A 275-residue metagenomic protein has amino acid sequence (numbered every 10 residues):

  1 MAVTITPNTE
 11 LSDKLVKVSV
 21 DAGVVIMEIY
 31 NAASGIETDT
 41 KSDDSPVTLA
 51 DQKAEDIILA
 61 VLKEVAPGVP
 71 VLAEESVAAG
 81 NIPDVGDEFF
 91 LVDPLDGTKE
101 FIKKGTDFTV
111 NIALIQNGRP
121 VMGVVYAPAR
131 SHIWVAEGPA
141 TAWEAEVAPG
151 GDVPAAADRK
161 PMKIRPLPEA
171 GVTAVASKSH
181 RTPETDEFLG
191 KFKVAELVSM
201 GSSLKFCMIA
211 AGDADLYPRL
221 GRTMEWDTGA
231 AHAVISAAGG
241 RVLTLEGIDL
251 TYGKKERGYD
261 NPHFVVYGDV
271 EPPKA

Functional and structural regions predicted by a protein language model:
M1-L95, P183, E187-G190, C207 (+3 more regions): N-terminal subdomain of lithium-sensitive/metallo-dependent phosphomonoesterases centered on the IMPase/IPPase/PAP
P70, K193-E196, R241: Conserved beta-strand segments of alpha/beta enzyme cores
G86-V125: Glycine-rich active-site/cofactor-binding loop and its immediate structural neighborhood
I112-F206, K254-A275: Acidic beta-strand-loop-alpha-helix segment within the catalytic core of divalent metal-dependent phosphate-processing
A174, M208-A210, H232-S236: Hydrophobic residues within well-ordered alpha-helices
A211-L216, G240-R241: Alpha-to-beta junction loops
L220, L243-G247, N261: Catalytic beta-strand/loop signature of glycosyltransferases that borders the donor
W226: Acidic donor-binding loop at a coil-to-helix junction in glycosyltransferase catalytic cores that engages
